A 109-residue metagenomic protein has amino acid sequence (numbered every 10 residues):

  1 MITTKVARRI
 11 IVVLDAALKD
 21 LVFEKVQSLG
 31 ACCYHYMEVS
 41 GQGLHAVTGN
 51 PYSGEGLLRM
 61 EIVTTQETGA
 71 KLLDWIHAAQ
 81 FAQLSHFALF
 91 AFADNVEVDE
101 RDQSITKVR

Functional and structural regions predicted by a protein language model:
M1-R109: Positively charged, small/polar-rich N-terminal and surface patches that mediate targeting and assembly and bind
